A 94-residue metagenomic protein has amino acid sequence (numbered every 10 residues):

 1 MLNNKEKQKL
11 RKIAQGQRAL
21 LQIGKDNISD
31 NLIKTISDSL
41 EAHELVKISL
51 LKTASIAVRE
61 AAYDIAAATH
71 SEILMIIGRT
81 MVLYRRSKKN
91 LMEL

Functional and structural regions predicted by a protein language model:
M1-L94: Positively charged, polar, low-complexity stretches
